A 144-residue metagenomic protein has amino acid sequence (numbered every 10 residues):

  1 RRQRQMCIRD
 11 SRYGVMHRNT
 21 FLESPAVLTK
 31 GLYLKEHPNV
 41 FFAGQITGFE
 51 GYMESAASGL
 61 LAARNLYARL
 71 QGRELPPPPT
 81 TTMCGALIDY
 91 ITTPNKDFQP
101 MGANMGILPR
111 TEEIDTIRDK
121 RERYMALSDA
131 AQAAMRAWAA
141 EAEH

Functional and structural regions predicted by a protein language model:
R2-I8: Short, small-residue-biased leader/transition segments that mark boundaries at the very start of proteins
R12-G14, G44-Q45, A56-A57: Active-site proximal loops enriched in glycine and acidic residues that flank catalytic Cys/His/Asp and coordinate
M16-F49, T92-I107: FAD-binding beta-loop-beta segment adjacent to the flavin cofactor pocket
Y33-E36, Y67-M101: Active-site-proximal substrate-binding core of FAD-dependent oxidoreductases
E50-S55, L75: Extended hydrophobic-aromatic, low-complexity segments
Y52, T80, C84, Y124 (+1 more regions): Generic structural signal for well-ordered, non-membrane alpha-helical segments in soluble metabolic enzymes
S55-R69: An active-site-proximal "capping" alpha-helix that borders the catalytic cofactor pocket
F98-H144: C-terminal auxiliary extensions adjacent to catalytic cores
